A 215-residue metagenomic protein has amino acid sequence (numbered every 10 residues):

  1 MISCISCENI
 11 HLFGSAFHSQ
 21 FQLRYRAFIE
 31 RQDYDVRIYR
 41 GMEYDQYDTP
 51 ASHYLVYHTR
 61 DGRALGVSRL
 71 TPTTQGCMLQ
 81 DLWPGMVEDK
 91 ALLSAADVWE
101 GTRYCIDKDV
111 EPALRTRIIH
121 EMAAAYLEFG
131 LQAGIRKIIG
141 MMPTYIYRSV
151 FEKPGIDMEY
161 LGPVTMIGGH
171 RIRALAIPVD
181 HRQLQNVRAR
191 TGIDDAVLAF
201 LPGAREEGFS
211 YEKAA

Functional and structural regions predicted by a protein language model:
S3, C7-A96, E128, G155-T165 (+4 more regions): A conserved beta-strand-loop-helix scaffold within acyl/acetyltransferase catalytic domains
M78, P84-Q183: Acyl-donor binding region in acyl/amide transferases
R103, G169-A215: Charge-rich, low-complexity intrinsically disordered segments
